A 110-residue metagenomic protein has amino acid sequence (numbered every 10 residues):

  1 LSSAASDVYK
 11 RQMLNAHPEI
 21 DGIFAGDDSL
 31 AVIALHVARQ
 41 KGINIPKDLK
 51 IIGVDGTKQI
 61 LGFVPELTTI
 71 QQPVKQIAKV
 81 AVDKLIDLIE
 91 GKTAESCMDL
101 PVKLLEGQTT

Functional and structural regions predicted by a protein language model:
L1-A5, Y9: Single conserved hydrophobic/aromatic residue that forms the stacking wall/gate of nucleotide- or nucleobase-binding
A16-T110: Flexible loop/turn connectors
